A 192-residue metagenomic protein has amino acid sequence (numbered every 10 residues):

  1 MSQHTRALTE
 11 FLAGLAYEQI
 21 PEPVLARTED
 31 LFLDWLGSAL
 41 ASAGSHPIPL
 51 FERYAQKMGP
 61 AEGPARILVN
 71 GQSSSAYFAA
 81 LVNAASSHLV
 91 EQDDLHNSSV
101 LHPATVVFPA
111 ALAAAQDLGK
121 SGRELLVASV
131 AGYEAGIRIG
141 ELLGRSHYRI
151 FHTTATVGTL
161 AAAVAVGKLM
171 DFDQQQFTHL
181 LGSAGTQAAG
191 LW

Functional and structural regions predicted by a protein language model:
M1-W192: N-terminal core-entry segment
